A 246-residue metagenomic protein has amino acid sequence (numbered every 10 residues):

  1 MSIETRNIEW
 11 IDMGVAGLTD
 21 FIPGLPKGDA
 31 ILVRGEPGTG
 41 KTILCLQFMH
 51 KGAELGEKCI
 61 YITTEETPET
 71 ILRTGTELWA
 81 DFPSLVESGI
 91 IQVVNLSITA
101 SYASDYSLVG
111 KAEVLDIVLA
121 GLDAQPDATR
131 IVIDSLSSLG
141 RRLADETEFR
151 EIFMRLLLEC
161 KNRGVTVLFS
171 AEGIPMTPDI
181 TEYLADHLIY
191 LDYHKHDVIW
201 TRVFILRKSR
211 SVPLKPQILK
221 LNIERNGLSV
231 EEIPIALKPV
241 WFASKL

Functional and structural regions predicted by a protein language model:
M1-I8, K215-L246: C-terminal regions of RecA-like/P-loop NTPase motor modules
M1-K27, R34: Extreme N-terminal, non-catalytic leader segments that precede Walker-type/kinase nucleotide-binding cores
G17-D20, L44-F48, V114-V118, I152: Well-ordered alpha-helical segments embedded in enzymatic catalytic cores
D20-E87: Walker A/P-loop NTP-binding active-site region of P-loop NTPases, recognizing the glycine-rich GxxxxGKT/S
I31, I60-I62, Q92-V94, L168 (+1 more regions): Hydrophobic/aromatic beta-strand patches that form the interior of the parallel beta-sheet core in alpha/beta enzyme
E57-L139: Conserved inter-motif catalytic segment of the P-loop NTP-binding fold
S107-L184, L188, V198: P-loop NTPase motor core
T166-G227: Phosphate-binding/switch region of NTP-binding enzymes
